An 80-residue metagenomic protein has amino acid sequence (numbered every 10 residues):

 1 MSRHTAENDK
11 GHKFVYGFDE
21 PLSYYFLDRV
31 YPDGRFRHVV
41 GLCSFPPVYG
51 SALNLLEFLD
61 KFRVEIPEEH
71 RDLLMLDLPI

Functional and structural regions predicted by a protein language model:
M1-G11: Negatively charged, low-complexity tracts enriched in Asp/Glu with abundant Ser/Thr
E7, L22-Y24, D28, H70-D72: A generic structural micro-environment signature that highlights single residues at secondary-structure boundaries
K10-K13, K61: Context-gated lysine
K13-P46: A short, structured beta-strand/loop element
R35-I80: Mixed-charge, Lys/Arg-enriched low-complexity segments
